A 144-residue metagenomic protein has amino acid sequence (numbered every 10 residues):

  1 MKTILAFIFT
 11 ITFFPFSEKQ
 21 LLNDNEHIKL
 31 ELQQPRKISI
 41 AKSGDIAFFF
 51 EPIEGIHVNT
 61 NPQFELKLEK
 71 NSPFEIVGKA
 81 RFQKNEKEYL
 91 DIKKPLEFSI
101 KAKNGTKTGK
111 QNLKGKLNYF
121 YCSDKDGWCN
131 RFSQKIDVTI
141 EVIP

Functional and structural regions predicted by a protein language model:
T3-P15: Sec-dependent N-terminal signal peptides
K19-P144: Extracellular/lumen-exposed scaffold segments
